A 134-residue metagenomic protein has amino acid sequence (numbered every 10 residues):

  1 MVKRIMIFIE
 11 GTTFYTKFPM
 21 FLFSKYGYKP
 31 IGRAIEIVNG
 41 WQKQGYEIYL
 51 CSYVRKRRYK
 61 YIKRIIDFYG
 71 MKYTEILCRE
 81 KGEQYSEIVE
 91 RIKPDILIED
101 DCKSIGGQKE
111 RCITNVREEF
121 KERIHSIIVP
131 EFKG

Functional and structural regions predicted by a protein language model:
M1-R79: Alpha-helical substrate-recognition element adjacent to the catalytic core
R58-G134: C-terminal cap/substrate-recognition subdomain and adjoining C-terminal extension of metal-dependent phosphatase-like
